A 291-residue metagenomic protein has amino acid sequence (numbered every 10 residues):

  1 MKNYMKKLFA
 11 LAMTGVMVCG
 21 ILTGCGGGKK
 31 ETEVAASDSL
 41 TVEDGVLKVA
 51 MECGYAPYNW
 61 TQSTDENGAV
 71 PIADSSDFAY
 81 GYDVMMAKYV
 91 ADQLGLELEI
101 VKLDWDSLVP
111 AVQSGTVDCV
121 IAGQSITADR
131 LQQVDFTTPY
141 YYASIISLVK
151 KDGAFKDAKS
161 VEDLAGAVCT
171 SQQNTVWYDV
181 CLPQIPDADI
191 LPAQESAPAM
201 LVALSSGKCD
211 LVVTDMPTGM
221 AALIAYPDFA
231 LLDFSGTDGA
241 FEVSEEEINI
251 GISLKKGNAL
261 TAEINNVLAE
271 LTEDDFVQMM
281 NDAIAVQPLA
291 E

Functional and structural regions predicted by a protein language model:
G20-G24: C-terminal motif of bacterial Sec signal peptides marking the signal peptidase cleavage site
G27-E31, A35, S39, V176-A193 (+2 more regions): Ligand-binding clefts/hinges and TM-proximal coupling segments of bilobed small-molecule sensing domains
E31-Q124: Extracytoplasmic small-molecule ligand-binding "clamshell" domains of the periplasmic binding protein/Venus flytrap
M51-Y55, V101-D106, G115-T127, K150-K151 (+4 more regions): Beta->alpha turn/N-cap motifs
C53-A56, S76-D92, Q124, A143-L201 (+1 more regions): Bilobed "Venus flytrap"/periplasmic-binding protein-like clamshell domains and structurally analogous long
K88, D92, E97-D163, D238-S244: Acidic, polar ligand-binding/catalytic clefts
S107, G123-Q133, D179-P183, S205-S206 (+1 more regions): A ligand-binding cleft/hinge motif common to bilobed small-molecule-binding domains
Y142-V149, A225-L268, P288-E291: Periplasmic-binding protein-like
